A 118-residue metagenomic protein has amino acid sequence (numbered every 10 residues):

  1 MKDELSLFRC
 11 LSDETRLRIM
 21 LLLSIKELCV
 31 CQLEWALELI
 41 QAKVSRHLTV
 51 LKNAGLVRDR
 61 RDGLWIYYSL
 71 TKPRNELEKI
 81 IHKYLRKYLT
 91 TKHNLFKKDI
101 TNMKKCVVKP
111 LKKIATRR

Functional and structural regions predicted by a protein language model:
M1-L11, L56, H82, P110 (+1 more regions): N-terminal leader segment of winged-helix/HTH proteins
K2-K43, T49, W65-N75: N-terminal helix-turn-helix DNA-binding core of bacterial DNA-binding proteins
R9, E14, L48, K52-N53 (+2 more regions): A structural preference for long, well-packed, hydrophobic secondary-structure segments
L21-I25, L56, V108: Hydrophobic alpha-helical membrane-insertion segments
C29-Q32, A54, C106-K113: Functionally engaged cysteine thiol sites
V44-S45, R60: Small-residue-rich alpha-helical segments with characteristic i,i+4
N53-D62, S69-T71: Beta-hairpin "wing" of winged helix-turn-helix
E76-R118: Amphipathic alpha-helical dimerization/coiled-coil segments that flank or bridge DNA-binding/regulatory modules
